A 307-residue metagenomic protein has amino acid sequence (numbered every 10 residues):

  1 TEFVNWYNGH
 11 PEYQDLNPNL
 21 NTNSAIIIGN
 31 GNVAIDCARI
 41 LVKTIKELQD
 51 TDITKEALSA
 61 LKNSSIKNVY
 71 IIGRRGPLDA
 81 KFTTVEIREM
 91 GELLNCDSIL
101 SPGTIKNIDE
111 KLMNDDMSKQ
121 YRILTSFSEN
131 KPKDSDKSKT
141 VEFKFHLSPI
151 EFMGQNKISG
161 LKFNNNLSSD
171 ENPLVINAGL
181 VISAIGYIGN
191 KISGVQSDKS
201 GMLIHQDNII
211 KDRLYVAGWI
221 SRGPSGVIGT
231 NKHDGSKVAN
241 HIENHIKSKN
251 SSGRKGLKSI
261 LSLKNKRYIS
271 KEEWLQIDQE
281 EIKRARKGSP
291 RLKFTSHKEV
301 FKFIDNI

Functional and structural regions predicted by a protein language model:
T1-N63, K199-N208: Glycine-rich dinucleotide-binding loop and its adjacent helix/turn
E2, K119-I123, G256-S259, E299: Exposed alpha-helical structural elements
N5, V33, P77, E151 (+2 more regions): Surface-exposed, flexible loop/turn segments at secondary-structure boundaries
G29, V33, L78-F82, V227-T230: Catalytic cores of large soluble enzymes that bind and process phosphate-bearing ligands
I35, R39-N166, I242, I246 (+1 more regions): Dinucleotide-binding/catalytic capping subdomain of oxidoreductase cores
I66, F82, E92, C96 (+7 more regions): Rossmann-like nucleotide/phosphate-binding core characteristic of flavoprotein oxidoreductases
